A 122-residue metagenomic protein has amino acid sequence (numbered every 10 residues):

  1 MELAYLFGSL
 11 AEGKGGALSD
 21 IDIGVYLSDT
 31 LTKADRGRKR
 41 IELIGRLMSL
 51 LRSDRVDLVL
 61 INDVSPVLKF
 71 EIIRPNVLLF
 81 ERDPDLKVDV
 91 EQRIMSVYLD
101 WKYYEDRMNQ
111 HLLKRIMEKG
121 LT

Functional and structural regions predicted by a protein language model:
E2-L3, A11-A17, K33-T122: Catalytic core of pol beta-like nucleotidyltransferases
D20-I21: Conserved loop-to-beta-strand segment in the C-terminal subdomain of adenylate-forming
G24-Y26: Short hydrophobic/aromatic beta-strand micro-patches that form the beta-sheet surface supporting nucleotide- or nucleic
S28-T30: Structural beta->alpha junctions
